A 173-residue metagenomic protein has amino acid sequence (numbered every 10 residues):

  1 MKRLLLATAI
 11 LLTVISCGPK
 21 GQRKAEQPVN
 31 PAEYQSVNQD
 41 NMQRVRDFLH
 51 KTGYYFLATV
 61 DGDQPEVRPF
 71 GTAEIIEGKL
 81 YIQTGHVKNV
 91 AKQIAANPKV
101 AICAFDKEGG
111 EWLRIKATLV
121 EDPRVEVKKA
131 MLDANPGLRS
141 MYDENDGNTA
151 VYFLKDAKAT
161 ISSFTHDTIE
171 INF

Functional and structural regions predicted by a protein language model:
M1-L4: Positively charged n-region of N-terminal signal peptides that target proteins for export
V14-S16: C-terminal motif of bacterial Sec signal peptides marking the signal peptidase cleavage site
P19-V37, R114-F173: Charged, gly/pro-rich active-site loop segments
Y34-L49: Short, basic/aromatic recognition patches
T52-H86, I94, V100-A104, L113-I115: Short beta-strand segments
A95-V100, D133, G137: Short, intrinsically disordered, mixed-charge
